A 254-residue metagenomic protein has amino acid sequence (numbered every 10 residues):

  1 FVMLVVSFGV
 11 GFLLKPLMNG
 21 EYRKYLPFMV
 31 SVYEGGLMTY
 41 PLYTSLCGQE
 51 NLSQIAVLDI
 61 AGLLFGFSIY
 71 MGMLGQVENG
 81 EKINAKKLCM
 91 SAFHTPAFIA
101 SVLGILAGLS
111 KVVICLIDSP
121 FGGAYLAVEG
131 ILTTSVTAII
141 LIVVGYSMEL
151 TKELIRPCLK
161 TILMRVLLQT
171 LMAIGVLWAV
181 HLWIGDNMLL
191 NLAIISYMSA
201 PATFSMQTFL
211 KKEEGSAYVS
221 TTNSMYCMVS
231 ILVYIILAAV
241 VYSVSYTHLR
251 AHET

Functional and structural regions predicted by a protein language model:
F1-R250: Alpha-helical transmembrane segments of multi-pass small-molecule/ion transporters
